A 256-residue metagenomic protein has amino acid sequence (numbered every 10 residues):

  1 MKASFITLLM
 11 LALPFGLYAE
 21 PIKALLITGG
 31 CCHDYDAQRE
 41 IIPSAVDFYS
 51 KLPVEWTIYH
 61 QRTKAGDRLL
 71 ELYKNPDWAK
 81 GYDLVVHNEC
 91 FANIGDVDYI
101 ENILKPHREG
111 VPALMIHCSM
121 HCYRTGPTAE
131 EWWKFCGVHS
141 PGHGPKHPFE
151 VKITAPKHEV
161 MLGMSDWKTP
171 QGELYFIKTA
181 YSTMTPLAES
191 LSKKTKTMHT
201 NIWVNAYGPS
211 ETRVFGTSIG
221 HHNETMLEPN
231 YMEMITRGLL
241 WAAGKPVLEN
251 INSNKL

Functional and structural regions predicted by a protein language model:
A3-P14: Sec-dependent N-terminal signal peptides
F15-A19: Sec/Tat signal peptide C-region and signal peptidase I cleavage site
E20-P21, A37, F48, K80 (+2 more regions): Extracellular ligand-binding/catalytic regions of CAZymes and related secreted enzymes and adhesion modules
K23-I27, D34-H121: Helical hinge/lid and interdomain linker segments adjacent to catalytic or ligand-binding clefts that mediate domain
G29-C32, K146-F149, G220-E228: Active-site rim elements
A37, I41, D98, N102 (+4 more regions): Extracytoplasmic/secreted proteins, especially bacterial periplasmic and envelope-associated proteins
D47, P53-E55, L70, G81 (+1 more regions): Catalytic beta-strand/loop cores that center a nucleophilic Ser/Cys/Thr and support acyl-enzyme chemistry
A92-G163: A glycine-rich, often tryptophan-bearing local segment used as a flexible ligand/cofactor-contacting loop or short
